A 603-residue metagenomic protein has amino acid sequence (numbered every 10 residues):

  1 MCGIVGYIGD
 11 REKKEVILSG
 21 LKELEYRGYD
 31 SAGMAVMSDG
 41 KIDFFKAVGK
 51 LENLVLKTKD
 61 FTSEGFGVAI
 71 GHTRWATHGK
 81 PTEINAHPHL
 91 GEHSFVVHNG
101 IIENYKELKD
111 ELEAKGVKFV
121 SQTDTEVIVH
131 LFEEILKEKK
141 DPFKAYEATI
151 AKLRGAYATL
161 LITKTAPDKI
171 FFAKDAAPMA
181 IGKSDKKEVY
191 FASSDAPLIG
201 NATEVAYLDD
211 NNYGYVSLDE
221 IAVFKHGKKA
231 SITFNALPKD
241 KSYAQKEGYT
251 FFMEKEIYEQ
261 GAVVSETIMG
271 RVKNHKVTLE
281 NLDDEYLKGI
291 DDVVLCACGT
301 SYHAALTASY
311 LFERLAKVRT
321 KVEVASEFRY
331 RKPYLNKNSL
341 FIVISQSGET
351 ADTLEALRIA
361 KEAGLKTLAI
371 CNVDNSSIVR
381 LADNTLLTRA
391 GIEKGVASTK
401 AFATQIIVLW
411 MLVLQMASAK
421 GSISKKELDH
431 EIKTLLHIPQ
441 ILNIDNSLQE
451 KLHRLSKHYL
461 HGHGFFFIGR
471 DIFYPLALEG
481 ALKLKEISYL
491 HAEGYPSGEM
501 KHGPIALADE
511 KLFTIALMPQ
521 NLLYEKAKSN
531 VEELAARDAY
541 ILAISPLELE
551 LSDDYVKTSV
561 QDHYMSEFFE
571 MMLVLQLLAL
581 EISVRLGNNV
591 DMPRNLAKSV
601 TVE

Functional and structural regions predicted by a protein language model:
M1-K246, T250-F251, A262-M269, K273-G289 (+5 more regions): Conserved short alpha-helical segments that host acidic/polar catalytic motifs at enzyme active sites
G67-I84, G270-D284, A308-I344, T350 (+1 more regions): Glycine-rich oxoanion-binding loops at beta->alpha junctions
P88, F171-F172, V205-A206, Y213 (+11 more regions): Replace "in large, NTP-powered and nucleic-acid-processing enzymes" with "in large, NTP-powered factors and other
D124-V127, A304, A308, T404-L409 (+4 more regions): Catalytic-loop motifs flanking and including active-site residues across diverse enzymes
A156-V189, L460-E486, N521, K528: Acidic/histidine-rich
Q260-V264, I268-V294, A363, N384-F513 (+2 more regions): Active-site phosphate/pyrophosphate-binding segments
K288-H437, R470, L517-D562, L578 (+1 more regions): Glycine-rich phosphate-binding loops that contact phosphosugars or nucleotide phosphates
Y540, Y555, D562-E603: Generic C-terminus detector
